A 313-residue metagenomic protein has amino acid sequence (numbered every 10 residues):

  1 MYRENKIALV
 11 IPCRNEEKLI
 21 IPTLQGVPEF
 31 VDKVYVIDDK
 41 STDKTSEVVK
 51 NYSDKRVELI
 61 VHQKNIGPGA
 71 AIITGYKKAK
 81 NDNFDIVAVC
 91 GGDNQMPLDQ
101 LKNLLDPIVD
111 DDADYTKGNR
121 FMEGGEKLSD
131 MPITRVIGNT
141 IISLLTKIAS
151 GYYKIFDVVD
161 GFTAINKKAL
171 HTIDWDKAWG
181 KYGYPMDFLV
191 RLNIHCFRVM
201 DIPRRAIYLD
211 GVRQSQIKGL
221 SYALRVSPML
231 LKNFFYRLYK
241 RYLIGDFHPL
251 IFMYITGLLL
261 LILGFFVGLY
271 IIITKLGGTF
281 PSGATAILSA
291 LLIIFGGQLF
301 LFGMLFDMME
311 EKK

Functional and structural regions predicted by a protein language model:
M1-Y2, K177-K313: Hydrophobic helical membrane-anchoring modules
K6-A8, K33, D187: Cell-envelope/extracellular polymer assembly enzymes that use nucleotide-activated donors
R14-E29: Short, well-formed alpha-helical segments that are part of the catalytic scaffolds of diverse glycosyltransferases
K18-P22, D43-Y52: Acidic helix N-cap motif at the loop->helix transition within catalytic regions of sugar-transfer enzymes
D32-S41, I60-V61: Short beta-strand/loop segment that forms part of the nucleotide-sugar
D38-E47, N94: A conserved acidic beta->alpha catalytic loop
E58, H62-N81, I86, L98-Y182 (+1 more regions): Acceptor/aglycone-binding surface of glycosyltransferases and processive sugar-polymer synthases
